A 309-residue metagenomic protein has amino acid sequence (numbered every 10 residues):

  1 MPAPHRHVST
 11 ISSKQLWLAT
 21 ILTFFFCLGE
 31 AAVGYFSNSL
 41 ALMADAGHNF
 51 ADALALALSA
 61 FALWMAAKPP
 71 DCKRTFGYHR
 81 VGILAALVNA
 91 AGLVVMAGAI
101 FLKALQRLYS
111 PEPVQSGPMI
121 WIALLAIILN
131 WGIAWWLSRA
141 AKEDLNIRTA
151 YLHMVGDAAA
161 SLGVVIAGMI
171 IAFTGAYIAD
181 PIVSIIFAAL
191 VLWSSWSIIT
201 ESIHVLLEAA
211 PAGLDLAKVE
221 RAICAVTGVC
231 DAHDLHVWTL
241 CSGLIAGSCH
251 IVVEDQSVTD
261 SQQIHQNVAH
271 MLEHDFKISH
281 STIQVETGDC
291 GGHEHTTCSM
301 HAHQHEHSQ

Functional and structural regions predicted by a protein language model:
P2-K14, L18, A41, G47 (+1 more regions): Alpha-helical transmembrane segments and adjacent TM-loop junctions that form the membrane-embedded core of multi-pass
L16-V33: First transmembrane helix
A32-M43: Short, hydrophobic transmembrane alpha-helix segments
